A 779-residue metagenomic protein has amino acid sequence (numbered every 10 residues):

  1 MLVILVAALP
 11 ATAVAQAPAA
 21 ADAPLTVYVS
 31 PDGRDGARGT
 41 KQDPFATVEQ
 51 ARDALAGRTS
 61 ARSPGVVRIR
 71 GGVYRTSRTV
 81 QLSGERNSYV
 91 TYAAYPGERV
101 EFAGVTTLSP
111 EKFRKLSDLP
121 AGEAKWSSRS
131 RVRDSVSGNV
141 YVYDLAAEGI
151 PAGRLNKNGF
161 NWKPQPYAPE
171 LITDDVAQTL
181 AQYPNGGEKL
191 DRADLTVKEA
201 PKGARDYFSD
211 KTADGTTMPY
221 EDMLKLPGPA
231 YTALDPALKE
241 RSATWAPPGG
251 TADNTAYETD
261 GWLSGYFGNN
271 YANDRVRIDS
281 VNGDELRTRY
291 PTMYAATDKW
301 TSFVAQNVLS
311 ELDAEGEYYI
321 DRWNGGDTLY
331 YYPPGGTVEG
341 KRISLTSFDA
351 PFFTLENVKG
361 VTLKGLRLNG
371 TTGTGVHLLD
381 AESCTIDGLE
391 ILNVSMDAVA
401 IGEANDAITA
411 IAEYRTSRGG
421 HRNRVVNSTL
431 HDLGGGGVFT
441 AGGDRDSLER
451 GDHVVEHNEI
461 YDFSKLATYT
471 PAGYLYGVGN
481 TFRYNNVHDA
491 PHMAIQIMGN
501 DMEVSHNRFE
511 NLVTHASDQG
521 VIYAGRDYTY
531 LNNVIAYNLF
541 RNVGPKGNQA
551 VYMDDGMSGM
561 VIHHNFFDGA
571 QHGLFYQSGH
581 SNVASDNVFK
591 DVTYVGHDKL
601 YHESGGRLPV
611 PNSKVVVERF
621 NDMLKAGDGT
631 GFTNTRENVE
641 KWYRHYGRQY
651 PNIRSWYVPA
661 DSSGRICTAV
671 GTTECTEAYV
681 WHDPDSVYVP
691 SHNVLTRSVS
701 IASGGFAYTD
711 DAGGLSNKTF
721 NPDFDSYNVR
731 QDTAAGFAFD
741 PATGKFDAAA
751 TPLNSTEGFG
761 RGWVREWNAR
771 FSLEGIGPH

Functional and structural regions predicted by a protein language model:
M1-A21: Secretory targeting and sorting signals
Y28-L379, A400, A407-G419, N612-S613 (+4 more regions): Extracellular polysaccharide-degrading/modifying enzymes targeting complex plant/algal/animal polysaccharides
R68, R75, Q81, T91-A93 (+19 more regions): Extracellular beta-strand solenoid repeats
S77-T91, G559-G573, S578-T743: Predominantly extracellular beta-rich ligand-binding scaffolds that present long acidic/polar faces for carbohydrate
R78-T79, T372-H377, S395-I401, G434-T440 (+10 more regions): Short glycine/acidic-rich loop motifs that flank beta-strands on beta-rich extracellular proteins
A272, T292-T301, Q306-S310, P334-K364 (+5 more regions): Beta-propeller domains
K359-G370, E382-M396, A410-G435, E449-S464 (+8 more regions): Right-handed parallel beta-helix
G442-D444: Asp-box/WD-like beta-propeller blade repeats and closely related beta-sheet repeat scaffolds
